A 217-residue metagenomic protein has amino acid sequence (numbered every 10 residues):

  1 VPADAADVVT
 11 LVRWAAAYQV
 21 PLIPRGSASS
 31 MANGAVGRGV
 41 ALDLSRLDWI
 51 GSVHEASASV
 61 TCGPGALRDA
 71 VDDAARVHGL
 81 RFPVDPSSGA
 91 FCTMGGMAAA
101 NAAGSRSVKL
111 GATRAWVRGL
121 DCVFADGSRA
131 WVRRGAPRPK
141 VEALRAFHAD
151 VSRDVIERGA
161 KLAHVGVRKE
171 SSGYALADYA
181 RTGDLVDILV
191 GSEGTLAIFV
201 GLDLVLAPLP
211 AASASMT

Functional and structural regions predicted by a protein language model:
V1-L22, V40, L44-S88, A98 (+2 more regions): N-terminal glycine-rich flavin-associated loop
R25-S29: Glycine-rich beta-strand-to-loop/alpha-helix junction loops that act as flexible
S30-A35, A41, A130-R133, A197-V200: Short, acidic (Asp/Glu-rich) active-site segment that either coordinates a divalent metal cofactor
S30-M31, M97-R106, A180-L206: Conserved phosphate/anionic-ligand binding catalytic regions in large, soluble enzymes, centered on
S30-N33, S88-G95, G173, Y179: A glycine-rich phosphate-binding loop feature that marks nucleotide/adenosyl-phosphate handling sites
F91, T113-A115, R181-G183: Short solvent-exposed loop/turn micro-motifs enriched in small/polar/acidic residues
T93, F124-A125, G191: Short, acidic, Ser/Thr-enriched surface-loop or helix-capping motifs
R134-T182: Phosphate/pyrophosphate- and phosphate-bearing ligand-binding catalytic cores of soluble enzymes
